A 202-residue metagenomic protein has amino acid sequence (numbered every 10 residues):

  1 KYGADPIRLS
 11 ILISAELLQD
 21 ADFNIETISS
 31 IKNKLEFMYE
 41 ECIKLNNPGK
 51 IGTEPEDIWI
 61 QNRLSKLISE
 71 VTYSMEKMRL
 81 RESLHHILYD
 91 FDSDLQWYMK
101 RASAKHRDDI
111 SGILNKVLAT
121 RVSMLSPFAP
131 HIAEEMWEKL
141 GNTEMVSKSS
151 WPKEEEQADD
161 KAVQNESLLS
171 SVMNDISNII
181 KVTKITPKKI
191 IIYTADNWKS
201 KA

Functional and structural regions predicted by a protein language model:
K1-N62: Catalytic adenosine-cofactor/nucleotide-binding cores of aminoacyl-tRNA synthetases and other
P6-L9, F37-Y39, R81-E82, S123 (+2 more regions): Beta-sheet entry/capping signal
R8, E16-A21, R81, D92-W97 (+3 more regions): Flexible loop/turn segments at secondary-structure boundaries
I11-A15, E36-Y39, I43, S65-T72 (+3 more regions): Amphipathic, well-packed alpha-helical segments that form the structural scaffold of globular domains
A21, I25, S29, E144-A202: C-terminal low-complexity, glycine/proline- and small-hydrophobic-enriched intrinsically disordered tails that act as
E54-T72, H85, Y89, Q96-N174: Acidic, turn-prone loop/beta-hairpin segments
